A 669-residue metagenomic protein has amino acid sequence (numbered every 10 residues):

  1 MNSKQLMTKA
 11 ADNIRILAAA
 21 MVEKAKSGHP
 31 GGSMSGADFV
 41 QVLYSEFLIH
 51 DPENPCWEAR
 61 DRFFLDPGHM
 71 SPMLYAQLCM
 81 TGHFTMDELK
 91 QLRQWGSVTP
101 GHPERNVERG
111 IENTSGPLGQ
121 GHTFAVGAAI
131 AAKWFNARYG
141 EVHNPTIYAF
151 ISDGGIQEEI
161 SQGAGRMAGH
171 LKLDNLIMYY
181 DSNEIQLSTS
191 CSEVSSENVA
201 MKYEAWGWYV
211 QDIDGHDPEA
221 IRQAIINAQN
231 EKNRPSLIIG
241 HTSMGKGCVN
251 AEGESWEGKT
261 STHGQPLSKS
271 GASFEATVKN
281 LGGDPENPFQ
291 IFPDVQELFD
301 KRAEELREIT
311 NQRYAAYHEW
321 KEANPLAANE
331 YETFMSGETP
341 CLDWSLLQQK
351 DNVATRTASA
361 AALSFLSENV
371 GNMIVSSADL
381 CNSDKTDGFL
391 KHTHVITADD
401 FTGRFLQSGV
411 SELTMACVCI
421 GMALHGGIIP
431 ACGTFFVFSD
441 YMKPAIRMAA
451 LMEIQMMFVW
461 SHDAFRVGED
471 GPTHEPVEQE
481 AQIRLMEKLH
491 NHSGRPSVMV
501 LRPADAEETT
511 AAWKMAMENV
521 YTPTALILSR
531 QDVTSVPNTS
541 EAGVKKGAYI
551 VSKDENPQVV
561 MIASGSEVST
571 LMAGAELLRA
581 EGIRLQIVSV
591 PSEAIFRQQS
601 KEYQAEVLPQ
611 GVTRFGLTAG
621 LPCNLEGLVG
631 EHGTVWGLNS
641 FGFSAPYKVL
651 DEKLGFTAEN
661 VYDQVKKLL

Functional and structural regions predicted by a protein language model:
M1-T146, Q296-I527, D532, E606-V607 (+2 more regions): Thiamine diphosphate
D66, S152, I213, G240 (+5 more regions): Small/polar loops that bind or transfer phosphate-bearing groups
M70, I156-Q157, H216-D217, S411 (+2 more regions): Glycine-/small-residue-rich active-site loops that bind phosphorylated ligands and cofactors
Q94-N106, F124, I130, W134-N144 (+5 more regions): Thiamine diphosphate
G127, P145-E158: DG-centered beta-turn motif at the end of beta-strands
A149-F150, M178, S376, F615: Residue-level marker for buried hydrophobic side chains located in beta-strands that build the well-ordered beta-sheet
S152-G155, T242, L380, F435 (+2 more regions): Active-site metal-binding loops of divalent metal-dependent hydrolases
I156-G165, T510: Acidic/histidine-rich catalytic neighborhood of metal-dependent amide-processing enzymes
